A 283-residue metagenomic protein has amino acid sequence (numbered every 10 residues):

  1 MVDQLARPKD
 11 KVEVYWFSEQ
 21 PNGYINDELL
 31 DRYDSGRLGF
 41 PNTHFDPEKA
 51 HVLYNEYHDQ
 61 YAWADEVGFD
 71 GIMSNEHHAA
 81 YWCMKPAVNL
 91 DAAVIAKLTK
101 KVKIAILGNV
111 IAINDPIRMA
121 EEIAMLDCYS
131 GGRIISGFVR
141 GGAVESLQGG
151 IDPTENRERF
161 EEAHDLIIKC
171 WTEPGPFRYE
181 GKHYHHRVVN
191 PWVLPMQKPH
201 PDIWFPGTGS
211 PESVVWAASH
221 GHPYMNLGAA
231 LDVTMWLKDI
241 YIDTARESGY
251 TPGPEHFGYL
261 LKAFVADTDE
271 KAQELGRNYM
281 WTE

Functional and structural regions predicted by a protein language model:
M1-L98, H200: N-terminal beta1-alpha1-beta2 module of alpha/beta enzyme domains
V12-A50, A112-Y179, P223-N226, A230-D232: Flexible, glycine-rich active-site loops centered on histidine and acidic residues that chelate a metal or position
V12-S18, I72-S74, K103-L107, I134-F138 (+3 more regions): Hydrophobic faces of well-ordered beta-strands that scaffold small-molecule active sites in alpha/beta enzyme cores
V14, A64, E76, I95 (+6 more regions): Conserved, mostly hydrophobic/aromatic
G39-N55, G108-I117, Q197-G209, A263-A266: Active-site mouth loops of central-metabolism enzymes
V52-W63, E122, T208-V215: Short, acidic/polar
A62-E66, A92-K101, I123, D127-I134 (+2 more regions): Acidic (Asp/Glu)-rich catalytic clusters
G209-V233, L237-K238: A conserved active-site cap/scaffold subdomain adjacent to cofactor or substrate pockets
